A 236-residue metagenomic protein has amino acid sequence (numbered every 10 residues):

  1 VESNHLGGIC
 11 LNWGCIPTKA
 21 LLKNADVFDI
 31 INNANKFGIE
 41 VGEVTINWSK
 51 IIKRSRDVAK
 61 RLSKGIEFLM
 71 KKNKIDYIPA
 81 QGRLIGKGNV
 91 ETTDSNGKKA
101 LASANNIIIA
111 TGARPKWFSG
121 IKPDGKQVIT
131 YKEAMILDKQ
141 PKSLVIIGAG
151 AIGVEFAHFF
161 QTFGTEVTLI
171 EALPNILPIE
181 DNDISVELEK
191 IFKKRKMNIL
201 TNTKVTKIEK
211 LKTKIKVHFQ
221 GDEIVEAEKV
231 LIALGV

Functional and structural regions predicted by a protein language model:
V1-S3, I147-G148: The Walker A (P-loop) glycine that initiates the GxxxxGKT/S ATP-binding motif of P-loop NTPases
E2-Q140, T168, L173-L177, D183-V186 (+3 more regions): Glycine-rich flavin
Q81-R83, G150, T203-K204: Conserved acidic residues
I107, E228-I232: AMP-binding/adenylate-forming core of the ANL superfamily
T111-G112, T203, L234-G235: Conserved NAD(P)H cofactor-binding loop of Rossmann-fold oxidoreductase domains
D138-E180: Rossmann-like NAD(P)H-binding beta-loop-alpha module
N198-L200: Conserved SAM-binding strand-loop segment of SAM-dependent methyltransferases
